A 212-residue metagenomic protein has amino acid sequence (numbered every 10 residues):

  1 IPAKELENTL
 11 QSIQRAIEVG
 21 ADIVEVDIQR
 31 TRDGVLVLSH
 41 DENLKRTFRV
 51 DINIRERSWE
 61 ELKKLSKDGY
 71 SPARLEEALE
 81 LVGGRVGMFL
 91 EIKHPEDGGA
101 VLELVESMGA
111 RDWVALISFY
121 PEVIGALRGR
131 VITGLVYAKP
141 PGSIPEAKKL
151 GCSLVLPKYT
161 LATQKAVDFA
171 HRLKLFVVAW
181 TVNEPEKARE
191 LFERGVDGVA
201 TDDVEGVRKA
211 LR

Functional and structural regions predicted by a protein language model:
I1-R212: Phosphate-group recognition and catalysis centered on beta-loop-alpha active-site segments
